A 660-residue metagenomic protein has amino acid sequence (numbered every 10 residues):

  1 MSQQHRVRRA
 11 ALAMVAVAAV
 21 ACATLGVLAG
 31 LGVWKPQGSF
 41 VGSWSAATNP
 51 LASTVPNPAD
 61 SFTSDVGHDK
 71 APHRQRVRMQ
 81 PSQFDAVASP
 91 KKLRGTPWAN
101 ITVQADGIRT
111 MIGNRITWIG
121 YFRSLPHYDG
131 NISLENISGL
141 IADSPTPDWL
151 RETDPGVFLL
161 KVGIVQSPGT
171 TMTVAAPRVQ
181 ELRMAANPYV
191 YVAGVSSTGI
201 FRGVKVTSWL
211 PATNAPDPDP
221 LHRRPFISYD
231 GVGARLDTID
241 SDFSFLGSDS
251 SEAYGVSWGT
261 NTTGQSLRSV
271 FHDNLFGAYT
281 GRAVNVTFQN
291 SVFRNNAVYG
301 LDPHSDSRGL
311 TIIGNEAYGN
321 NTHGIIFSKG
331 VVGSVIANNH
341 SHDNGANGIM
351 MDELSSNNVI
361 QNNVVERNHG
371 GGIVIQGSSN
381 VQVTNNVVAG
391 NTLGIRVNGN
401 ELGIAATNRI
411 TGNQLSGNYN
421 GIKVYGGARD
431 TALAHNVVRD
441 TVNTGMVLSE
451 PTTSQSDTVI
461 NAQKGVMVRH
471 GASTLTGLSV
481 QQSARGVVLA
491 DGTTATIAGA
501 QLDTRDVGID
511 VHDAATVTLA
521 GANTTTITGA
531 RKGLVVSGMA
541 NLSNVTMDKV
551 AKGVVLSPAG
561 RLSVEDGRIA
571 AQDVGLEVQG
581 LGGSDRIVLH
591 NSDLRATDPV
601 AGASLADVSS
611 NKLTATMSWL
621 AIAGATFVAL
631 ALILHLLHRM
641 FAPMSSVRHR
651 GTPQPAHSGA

Functional and structural regions predicted by a protein language model:
M1-V17: N-terminal export and membrane-targeting signals
A10-V15, G26-I313, A317-I336, S341-G345 (+18 more regions): Beta-strand/loop edge motif enriched in small/polar residues
V20-A23: Sec-dependent N-terminal signal peptides of Gram-positive bacterial secreted proteins and lipoproteins
I349, N368-N380, T384-N391, G399 (+6 more regions): Extended amphipathic alpha-helical coiled-coil/heptad-repeat regions
V383-N385, R409-G412, L433-V437, T452-T458 (+1 more regions): Predominantly soluble domains enriched in secretory-pathway, periplasmic, or organellar proteins
L556-G602: Extracytoplasmic/lumenal ectodomains and periplasmic regions of secretory and membrane proteins
